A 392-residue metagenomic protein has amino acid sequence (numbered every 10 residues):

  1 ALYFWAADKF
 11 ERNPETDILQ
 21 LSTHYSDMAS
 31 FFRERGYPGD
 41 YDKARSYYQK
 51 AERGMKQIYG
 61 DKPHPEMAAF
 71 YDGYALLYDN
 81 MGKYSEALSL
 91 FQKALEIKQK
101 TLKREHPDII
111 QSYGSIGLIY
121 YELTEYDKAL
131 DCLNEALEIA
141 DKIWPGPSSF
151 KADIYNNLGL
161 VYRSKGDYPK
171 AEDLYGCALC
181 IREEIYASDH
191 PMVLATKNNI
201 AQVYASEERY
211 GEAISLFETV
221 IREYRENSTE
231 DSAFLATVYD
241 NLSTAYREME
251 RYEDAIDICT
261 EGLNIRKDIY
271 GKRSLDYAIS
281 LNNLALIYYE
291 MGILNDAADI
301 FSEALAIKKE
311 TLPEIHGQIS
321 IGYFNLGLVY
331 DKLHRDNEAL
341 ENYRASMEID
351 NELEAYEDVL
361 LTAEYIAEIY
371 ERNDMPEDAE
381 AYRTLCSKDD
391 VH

Functional and structural regions predicted by a protein language model:
A1-H24, F31, Y47, I58 (+1 more regions): Extended alpha-helical scaffolding segments used for macromolecular assembly and cargo binding
R12-T16, Q57-K62, K100-R104, K142-G146 (+6 more regions): Short coil/turn linkers that connect adjacent helices within long alpha-helical scaffolds, especially alpha-solenoid
L19-E34, P65-N80, P107-E122, S149-S164 (+6 more regions): Conserved alpha-helical positions within TPR/SEL1-like repeat arrays
G36-G39, G82, T124, G166 (+5 more regions): Residue-level detector of the short coil/turn that links helix A to helix B within each tetratricopeptide repeat
K43, Q99, S115, K128 (+11 more regions): Asparagine/serine/threonine-enriched low-complexity, disordered tracts, especially those forming N-linked glycosylation
Y343-E348, E364-V391: TPR/TPR-like (Sel1-like) alpha-helical repeat modules
